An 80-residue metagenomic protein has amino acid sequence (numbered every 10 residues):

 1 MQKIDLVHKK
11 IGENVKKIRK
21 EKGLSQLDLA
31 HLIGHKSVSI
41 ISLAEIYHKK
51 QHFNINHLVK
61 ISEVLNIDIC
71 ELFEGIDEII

Functional and structural regions predicted by a protein language model:
M1-E21: A short, Lys/Arg-rich alpha-helix, primarily the initiator
Q2-D5, E63, E71-I80: Short, charged recognition helix plus adjacent turn of helix-turn-helix-like nucleic-acid-binding domains
V15, L29-A30, I40-A44, L72: Conserved hydrophobic/aromatic packing and binding residues within compact polymer-binding modules
K16, L27, V59: Residues within the helices of the helix-turn-helix
R19, A30, S62: The alpha-helix within a helix-turn-helix
H35-Q51: Recognition helix of helix-turn-helix/homeodomain-like DNA-binding domains that insert into the DNA major groove
H48-E63: Short, basic-rich loop-to-helix N-cap that marks the start of a DNA-contacting helix
